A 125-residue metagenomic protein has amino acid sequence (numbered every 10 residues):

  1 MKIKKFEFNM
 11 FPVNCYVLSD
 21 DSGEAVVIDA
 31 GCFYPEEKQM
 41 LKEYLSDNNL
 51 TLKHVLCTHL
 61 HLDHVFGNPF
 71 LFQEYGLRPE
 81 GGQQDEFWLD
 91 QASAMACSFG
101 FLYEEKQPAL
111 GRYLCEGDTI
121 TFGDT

Functional and structural regions predicted by a protein language model:
M1-N48: Conserved beta-strand hairpin/beta-sheet module of binuclear metal-dependent hydrolase folds, prominently
I3, E116-T125: Core dinuclear metal-dependent hydrolase active-site scaffold
M10-V13, A109, C115, D124: Short beta-strand-initiation
Y16, Q91-S93, D124: Short, well-ordered secondary-structure micro-motifs
A25-I28, P79, T125: Short hydrophobic-aromatic micro-motifs
F33-E36, E43-I120: Active-site HxH/HxHxD metal-binding segment of metal-dependent hydrolases
